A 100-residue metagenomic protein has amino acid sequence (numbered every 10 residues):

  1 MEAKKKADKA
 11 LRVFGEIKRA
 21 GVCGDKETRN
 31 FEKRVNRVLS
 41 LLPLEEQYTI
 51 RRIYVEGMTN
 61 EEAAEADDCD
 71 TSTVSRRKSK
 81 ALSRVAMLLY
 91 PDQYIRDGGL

Functional and structural regions predicted by a protein language model:
M1-S40, E61-E62, Y90-L100: N-terminal interaction/assembly modules
R34-R37, T49, R84: Generic beta-strand or strand-like secondary-structure segments
L41-M58: Short amphipathic alpha helix immediately N-terminal
I53, C69, G99-L100: Gram-positive cell-envelope targeting signals
E56-T73: Helix-turn-helix DNA-binding module
R77: Residues in the recognition helix of alpha-helical DNA-binding motifs
K80-Q93: C-terminal flanking helix
